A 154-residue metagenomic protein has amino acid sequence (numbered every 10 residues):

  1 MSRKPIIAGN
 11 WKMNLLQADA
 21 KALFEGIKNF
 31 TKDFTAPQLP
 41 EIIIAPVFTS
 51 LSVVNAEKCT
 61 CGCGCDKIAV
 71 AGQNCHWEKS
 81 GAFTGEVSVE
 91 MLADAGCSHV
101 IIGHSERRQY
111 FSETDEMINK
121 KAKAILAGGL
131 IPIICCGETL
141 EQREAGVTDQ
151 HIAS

Functional and structural regions predicted by a protein language model:
M1-S154: Active-site loop-to-helix "anion-binding N-cap" substructures in soluble metabolic enzymes
